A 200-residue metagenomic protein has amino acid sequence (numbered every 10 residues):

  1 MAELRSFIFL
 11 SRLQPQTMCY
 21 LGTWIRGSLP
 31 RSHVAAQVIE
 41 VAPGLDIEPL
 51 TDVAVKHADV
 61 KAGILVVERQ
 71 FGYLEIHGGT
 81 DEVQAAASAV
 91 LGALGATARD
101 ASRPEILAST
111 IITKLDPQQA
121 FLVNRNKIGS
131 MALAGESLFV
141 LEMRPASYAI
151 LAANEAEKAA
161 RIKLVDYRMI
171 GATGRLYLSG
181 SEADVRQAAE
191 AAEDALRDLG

Functional and structural regions predicted by a protein language model:
M1-V41, L45-E48, H57, R103-I128 (+1 more regions): Intrinsically disordered, low-complexity polar/charged tails and linkers
S28-S32, V55, I64-E68, S130-L133 (+2 more regions): Solvent-exposed alpha-helices and their adjacent loops that cap or buttress functional pockets in soluble metabolic
H33-A42, Q70-G79, E136-E142, T173-S181: Short glycine-rich or small-residue beta-strand-to-loop segments that form or flank ligand, phosphate, metal/Fe-S
G44-A58, S147-A159: Short amphipathic alpha-helix segments
V60-E68, A98-S109, I162-I170, L199-G200: Flexible, glycine/charged-enriched surface loops at secondary-structure junctions
E75-T110: Hydrophobic, ordered structural segments
E82-G95, D184-L199: Charge-rich, low-aromatic oligomerization/scaffolding segments with amphipathic character
L122-V165, S179-S181: Surface-exposed interaction/gating patches
